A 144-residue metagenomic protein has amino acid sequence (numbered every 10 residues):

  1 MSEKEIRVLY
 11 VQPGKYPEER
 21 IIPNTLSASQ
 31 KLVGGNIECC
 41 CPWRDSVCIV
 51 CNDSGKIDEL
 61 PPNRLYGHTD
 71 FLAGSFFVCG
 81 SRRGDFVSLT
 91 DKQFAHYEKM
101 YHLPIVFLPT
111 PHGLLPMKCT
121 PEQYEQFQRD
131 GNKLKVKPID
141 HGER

Functional and structural regions predicted by a protein language model:
S2-Y16, R20-L134: N-terminal nucleophile
K137-R144: Non-Sec secretion/translocation targeting segments of pathogen effectors
